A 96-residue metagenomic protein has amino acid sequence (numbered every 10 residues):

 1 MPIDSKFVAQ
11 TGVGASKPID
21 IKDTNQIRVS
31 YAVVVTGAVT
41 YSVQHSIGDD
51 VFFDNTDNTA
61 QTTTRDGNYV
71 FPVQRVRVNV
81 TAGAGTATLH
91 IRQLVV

Functional and structural regions predicted by a protein language model:
M1-V13, Q93-V96: Short, intrinsically disordered N-terminal pre-domain segments
F7-A9, F53-T62: Solvent-exposed serine/threonine-rich low-complexity stretches and specific carbohydrate-binding patches
T11-D23, S46: Short Trp-Ser/Thr-centered turn/loop motifs at beta-strand boundaries
S16-D20, T63-F71: Exposed aromatic-hydrophobic patches
T24-Y31, V70-T88: Noncatalytic modules at the cell exterior or secretory-pathway interfaces, chiefly beta-strand-rich lectin/adhesion
V34-T36: A short, compositionally biased micro-patch
A38-D54, V73-N79, L89: Short beta-strand segments and strand-loop junctions that repeat across beta-rich extracellular domains
Y41, G83-V96: Edge beta-strands of jelly-roll/beta-sandwich modules across compartments, strongly enriched in secreted/luminal
